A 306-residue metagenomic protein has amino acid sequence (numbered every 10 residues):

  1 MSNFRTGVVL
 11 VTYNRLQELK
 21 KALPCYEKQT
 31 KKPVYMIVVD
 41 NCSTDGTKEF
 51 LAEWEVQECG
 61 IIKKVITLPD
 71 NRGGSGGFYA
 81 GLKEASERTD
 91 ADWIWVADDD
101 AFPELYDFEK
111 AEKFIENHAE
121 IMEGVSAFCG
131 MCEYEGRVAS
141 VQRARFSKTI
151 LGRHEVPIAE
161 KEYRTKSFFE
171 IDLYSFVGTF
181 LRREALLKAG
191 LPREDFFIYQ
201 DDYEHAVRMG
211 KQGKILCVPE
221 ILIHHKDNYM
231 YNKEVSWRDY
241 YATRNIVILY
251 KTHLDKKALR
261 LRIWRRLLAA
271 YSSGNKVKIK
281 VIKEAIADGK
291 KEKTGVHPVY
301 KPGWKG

Functional and structural regions predicted by a protein language model:
P24-P33: Short, acidic, metal-binding catalytic loop of nucleotide-sugar glycosyltransferases
C25, D40-E49, A101: A conserved acidic beta->alpha catalytic loop
L68-R88: Glycine-rich, basic loop-to-helix element that forms the pyrophosphate-binding segment of sugar-nucleotide handling
D90-D100: Short beta-strand-to-loop acidic/aromatic patch adjacent to the donor-nucleotide binding site
Y106-R143: Conserved donor NDP-sugar-binding/catalytic core segment of glycosyltransferases
K148-D172: Short, flexible, basic/aromatic active-site loop/helix in glycosyltransferases
D172-L181, A185-L191, D195-I221: A short, conserved alpha-helix in the catalytic core of glycosyltransferases
W237-N245, D255-G306: Non-catalytic, C-terminal membrane-associated alpha-helical segments of glycosyltransferases
